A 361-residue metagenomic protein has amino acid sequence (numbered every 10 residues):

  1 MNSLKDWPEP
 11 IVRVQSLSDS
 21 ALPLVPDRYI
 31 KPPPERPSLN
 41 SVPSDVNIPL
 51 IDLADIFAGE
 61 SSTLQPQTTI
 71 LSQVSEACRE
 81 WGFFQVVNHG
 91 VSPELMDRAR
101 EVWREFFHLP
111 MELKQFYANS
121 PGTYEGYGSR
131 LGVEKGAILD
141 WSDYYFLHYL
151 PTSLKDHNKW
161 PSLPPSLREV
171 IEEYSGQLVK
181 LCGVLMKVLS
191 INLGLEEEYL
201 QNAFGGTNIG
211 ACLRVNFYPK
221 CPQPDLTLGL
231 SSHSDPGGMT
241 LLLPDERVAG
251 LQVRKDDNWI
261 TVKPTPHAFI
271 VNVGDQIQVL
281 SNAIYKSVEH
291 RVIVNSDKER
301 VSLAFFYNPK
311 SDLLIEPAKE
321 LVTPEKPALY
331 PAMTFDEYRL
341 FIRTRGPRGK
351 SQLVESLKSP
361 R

Functional and structural regions predicted by a protein language model:
M1-R361: Peripheral, non-catalytic segments flanking oxidoreductase cores
